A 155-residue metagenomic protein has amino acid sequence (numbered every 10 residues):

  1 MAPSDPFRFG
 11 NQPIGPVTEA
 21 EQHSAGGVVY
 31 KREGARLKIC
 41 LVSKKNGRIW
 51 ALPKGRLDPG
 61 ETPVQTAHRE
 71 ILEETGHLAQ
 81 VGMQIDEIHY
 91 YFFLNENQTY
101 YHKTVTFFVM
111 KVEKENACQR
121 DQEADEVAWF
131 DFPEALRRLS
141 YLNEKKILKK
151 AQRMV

Functional and structural regions predicted by a protein language model:
M1-G34: Acidic, metal-coordinating catalytic segment for phosphate/diphosphate chemistry, firing primarily on the Nudix
E19-E21, Q98-T104, A124: A generic structural micro-feature
H23-A25, L37, V105-T106, D125: Change "...and in nucleic-acid phosphodiester-cleaving endonucleases..." to "...and in nucleic-acid processing enzymes
R32-K38, E96-Y100: Short, solvent-exposed loop/turn segments that connect beta-strands within catalytic domains and beta-strand-rich
A35-L78: Conserved Nudix-box catalytic region and its N-terminal flanking loop in Nudix hydrolases and closely related
A51, H102, W129: Short aromatic/basic micro-patch
G76-E115: Active-site segment of metal-dependent pyrophosphate-handling enzymes, primarily the Nudix hydrolase catalytic core
T106-K149: NUDIX/MutT-family hydrolases
